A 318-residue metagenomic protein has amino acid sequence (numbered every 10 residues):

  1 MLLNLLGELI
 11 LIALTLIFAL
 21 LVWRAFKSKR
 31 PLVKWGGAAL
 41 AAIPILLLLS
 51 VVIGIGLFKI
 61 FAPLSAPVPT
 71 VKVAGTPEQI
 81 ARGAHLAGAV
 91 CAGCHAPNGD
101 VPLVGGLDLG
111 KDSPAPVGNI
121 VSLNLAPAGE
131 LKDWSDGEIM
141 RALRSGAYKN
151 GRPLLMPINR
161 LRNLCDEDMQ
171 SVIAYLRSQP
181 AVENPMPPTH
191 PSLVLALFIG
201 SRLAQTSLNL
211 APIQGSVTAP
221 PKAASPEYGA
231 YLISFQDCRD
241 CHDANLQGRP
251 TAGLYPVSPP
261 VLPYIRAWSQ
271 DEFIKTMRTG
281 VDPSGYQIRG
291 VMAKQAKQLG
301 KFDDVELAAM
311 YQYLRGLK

Functional and structural regions predicted by a protein language model:
M1-F26: Membrane-embedded alpha-helical segments of integral membrane proteins
F18, S135-Y148, R160-M186, D271-K275 (+2 more regions): C-terminal capping alpha-helices of c-type cytochrome domains
F26-G36: Membrane-interface helix-boundary motifs at transmembrane edges
K34-L57: Internal/C-terminal transmembrane anchor helices
G56, N163, M186-T218: Alpha-helical membrane-targeting segments
P63-G88, P102, Q205-S234: Electrostatic cytochrome c docking/interface patches
G83, G88-N98, V172, G229 (+4 more regions): The canonical Cys-X-X-Cys-His
G99-E138, R152-C165, H190-L203, D243-K275 (+1 more regions): Gly/Gly-Pro-rich "capping" loops immediately C-terminal to redox-active cysteine motifs in periplasmic/lumenal
